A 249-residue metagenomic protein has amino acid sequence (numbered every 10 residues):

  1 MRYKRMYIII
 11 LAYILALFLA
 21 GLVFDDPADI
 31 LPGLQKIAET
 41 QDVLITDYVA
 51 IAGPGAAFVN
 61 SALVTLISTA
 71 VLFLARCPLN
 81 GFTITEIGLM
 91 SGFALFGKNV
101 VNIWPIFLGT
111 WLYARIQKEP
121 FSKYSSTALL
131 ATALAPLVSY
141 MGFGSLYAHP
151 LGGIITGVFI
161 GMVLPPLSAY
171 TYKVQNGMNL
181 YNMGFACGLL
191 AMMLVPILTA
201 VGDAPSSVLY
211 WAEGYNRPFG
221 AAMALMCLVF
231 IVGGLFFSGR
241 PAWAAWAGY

Functional and structural regions predicted by a protein language model:
M1-K98, F230-W243: N-terminal signal-anchor module of multipass membrane proteins
M1-Y3, A133-I160, L164-A221: Membrane-interface helix-loop-helix junctions at boundaries between adjacent transmembrane segments
I9-I14, G184-F185, E213-V232: Alpha-helical transmembrane segments
L19-V23, A70-L74, R115-I116, V138-M141 (+5 more regions): Structural signature of transmembrane alpha-helix termini at the membrane-water interface
V49-G53, R76, G92-V101, P120-F121 (+3 more regions): Membrane-helix interface and helix-disruption motif detector
N60-S68, L72, I84-K118, T127-A131 (+5 more regions): Alpha-helical transmembrane segments in multi-pass membrane proteins
L72-G81, Q117-Y124, M141-L146, P166-A169 (+3 more regions): Alpha-helical membrane-embedding segments and immediately adjacent membrane-interface amphipathic helices
M193, V201-S206, F230-G248: Juxtamembrane interface elements at the cytosolic ends of transmembrane helices in multi-pass membrane proteins
